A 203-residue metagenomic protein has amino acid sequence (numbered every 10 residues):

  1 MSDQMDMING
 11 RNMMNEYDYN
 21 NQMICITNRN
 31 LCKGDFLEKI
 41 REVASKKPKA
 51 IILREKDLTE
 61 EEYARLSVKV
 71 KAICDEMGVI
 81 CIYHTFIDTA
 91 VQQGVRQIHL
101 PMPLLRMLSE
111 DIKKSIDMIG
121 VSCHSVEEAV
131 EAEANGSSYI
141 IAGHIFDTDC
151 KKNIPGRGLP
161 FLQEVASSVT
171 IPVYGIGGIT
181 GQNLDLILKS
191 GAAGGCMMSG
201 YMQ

Functional and structural regions predicted by a protein language model:
N20-L37, M118-S122: Active-site mouth loops of central-metabolism enzymes
Q22-I24, K49-I52, I80-I82, R96-H99 (+4 more regions): Structural preference for beta-strand elements that scaffold enzyme active sites
C25, M102-E110, I141-N153, G181-Q203: Glycine-rich phosphate-binding active-site loops on the catalytic face of alpha/beta enzymes
I40, S67, K71, I87 (+3 more regions): Generic hydrophobic/aromatic pocket-lining and core-packing "Φ" positions
I40-K47, D75-E76, D111-K114, E133-A134 (+1 more regions): Acidic (Asp/Glu)-rich catalytic clusters
A64-I82, L105, D111-S125, P155-T180: Alpha-helix-loop-beta-strand connector modules within alpha/beta enzyme cores
C81-R96, H124-N135, S168-V169, Y174 (+1 more regions): Catalytic cores of alpha/beta
Q92-Q93, Q97-L100, G120-S167: Glycine/Thr-rich beta-alpha phosphate-binding loop at enzyme active sites
